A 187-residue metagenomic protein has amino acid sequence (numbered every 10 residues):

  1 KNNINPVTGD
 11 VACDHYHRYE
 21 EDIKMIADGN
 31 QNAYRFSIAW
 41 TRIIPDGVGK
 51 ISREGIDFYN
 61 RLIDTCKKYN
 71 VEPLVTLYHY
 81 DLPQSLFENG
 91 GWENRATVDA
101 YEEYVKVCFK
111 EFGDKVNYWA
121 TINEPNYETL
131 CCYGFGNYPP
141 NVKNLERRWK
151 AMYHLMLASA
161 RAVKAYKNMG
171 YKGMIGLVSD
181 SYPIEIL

Functional and structural regions predicted by a protein language model:
K1, G47-V48, I56-L187: Active-site region of glycoside hydrolase catalytic domains
K1-S52, I56, L62-K68: N-terminal structural segment of carbohydrate-active enzymes
